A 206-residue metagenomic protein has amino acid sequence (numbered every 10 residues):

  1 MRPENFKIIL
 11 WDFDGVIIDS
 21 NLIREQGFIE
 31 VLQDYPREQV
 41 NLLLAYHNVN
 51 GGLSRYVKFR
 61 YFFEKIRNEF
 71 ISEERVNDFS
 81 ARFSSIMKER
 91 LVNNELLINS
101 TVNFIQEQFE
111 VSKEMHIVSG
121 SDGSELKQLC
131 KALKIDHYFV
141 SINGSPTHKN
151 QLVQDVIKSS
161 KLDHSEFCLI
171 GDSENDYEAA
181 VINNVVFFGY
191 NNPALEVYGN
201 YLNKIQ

Functional and structural regions predicted by a protein language model:
M1-A45: Active-site neighborhood of HAD-like aspartate-dependent phosphohydrolases
R2-F6, F109, G123, L129-Q206: Asp-based, Mg2+/Mn2+-dependent phosphohydrolase catalytic module
N5, S85-I117, K127, N150: Short, acidic loop-to-helix structural element flanking the phosphoryl-transfer center in phosphate-processing enzymes
V16, S119-S121: Conserved phosphate-coupling serine/threonine residues in phosphotransfer and NTP-handling enzymes
I23, S54, L96-S100, S121-D122 (+3 more regions): Short beta->alpha linker loops
E25, I29, R55-R60, S80 (+2 more regions): An amphipathic alpha-helix signature
E30-Q33, S54-I71: Helix-loop "lid/cap" segments that line or gate small-molecule binding pockets
F63-S100: Metal-dependent phosphoesterase signature
